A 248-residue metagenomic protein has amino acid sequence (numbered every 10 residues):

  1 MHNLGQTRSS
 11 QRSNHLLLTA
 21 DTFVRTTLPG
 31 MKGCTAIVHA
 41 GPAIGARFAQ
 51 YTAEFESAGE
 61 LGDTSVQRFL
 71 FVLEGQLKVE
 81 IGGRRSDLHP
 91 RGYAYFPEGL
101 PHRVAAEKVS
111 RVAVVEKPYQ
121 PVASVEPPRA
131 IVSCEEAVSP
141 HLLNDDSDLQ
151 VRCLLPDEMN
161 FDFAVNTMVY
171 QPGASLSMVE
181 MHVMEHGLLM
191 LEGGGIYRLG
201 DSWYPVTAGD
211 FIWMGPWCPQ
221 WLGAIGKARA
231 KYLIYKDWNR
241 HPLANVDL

Functional and structural regions predicted by a protein language model:
M1-Q50, Q67, L243: Hydrophobic, proline/glycine-rich low-complexity stretches
R8-Q11, E185-L191, I196-L248: C-terminal functional regions that serve as terminal interaction/effector modules
R25-L61, P140-V179, M184-E185, W238: A short glycine-rich, His/Asp/Glu-containing loop-to-beta-strand
E54-F55, D63-V79, T167-P172, E180-Y197: Short, conserved beta-strand element in jelly-roll/cupin
S57-P97, V104: Extended, compositionally biased flexible segments
G82-G99, G200-P216: Short acidic-glycine-tyrosine-enriched beta hairpin
R85, E98-V122, P216-P242: Ligand-binding loop in jelly-roll beta-barrel domains
A106-M159: Surface-exposed beta-loop interaction hotspot
